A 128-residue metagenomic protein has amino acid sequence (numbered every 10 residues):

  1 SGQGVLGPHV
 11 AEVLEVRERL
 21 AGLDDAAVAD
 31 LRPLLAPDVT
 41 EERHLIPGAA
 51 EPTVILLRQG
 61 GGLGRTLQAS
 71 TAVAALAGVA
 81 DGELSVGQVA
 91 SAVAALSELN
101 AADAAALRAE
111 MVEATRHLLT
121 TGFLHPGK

Functional and structural regions predicted by a protein language model:
S1-Q68, A72, A77: Rossmann-like AdoMet/SAM-dependent catalytic core
G61-K128: Long, charge-rich, low-complexity alpha-helical segments
